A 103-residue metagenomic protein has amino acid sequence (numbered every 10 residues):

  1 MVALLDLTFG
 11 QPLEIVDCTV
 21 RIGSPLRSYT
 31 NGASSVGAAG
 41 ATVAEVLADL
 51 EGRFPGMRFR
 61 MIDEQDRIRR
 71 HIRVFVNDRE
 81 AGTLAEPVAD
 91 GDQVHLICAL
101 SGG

Functional and structural regions predicted by a protein language model:
V2-G102: Ubiquitin-like/PB1-type beta-grasp interaction modules and other compact soluble beta-rich domains
